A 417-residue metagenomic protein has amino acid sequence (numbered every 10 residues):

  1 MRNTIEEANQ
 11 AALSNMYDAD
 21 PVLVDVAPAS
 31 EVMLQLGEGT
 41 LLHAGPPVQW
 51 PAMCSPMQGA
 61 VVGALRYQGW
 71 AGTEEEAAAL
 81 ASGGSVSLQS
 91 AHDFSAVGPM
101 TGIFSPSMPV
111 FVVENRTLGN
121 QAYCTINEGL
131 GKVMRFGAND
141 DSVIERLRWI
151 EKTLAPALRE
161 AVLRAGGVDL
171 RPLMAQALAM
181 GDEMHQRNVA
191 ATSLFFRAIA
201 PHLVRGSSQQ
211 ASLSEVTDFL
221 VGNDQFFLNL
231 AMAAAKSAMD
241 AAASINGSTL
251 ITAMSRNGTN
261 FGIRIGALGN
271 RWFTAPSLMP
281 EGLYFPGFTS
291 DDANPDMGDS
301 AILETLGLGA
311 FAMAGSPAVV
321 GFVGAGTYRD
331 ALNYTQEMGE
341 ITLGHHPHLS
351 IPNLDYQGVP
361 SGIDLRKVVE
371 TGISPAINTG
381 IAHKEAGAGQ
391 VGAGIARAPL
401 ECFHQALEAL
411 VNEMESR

Functional and structural regions predicted by a protein language model:
M1-R417: Anaerobic metallocofactor- and corrinoid-dependent redox/one-carbon enzyme cores, especially those from methanogenesis
